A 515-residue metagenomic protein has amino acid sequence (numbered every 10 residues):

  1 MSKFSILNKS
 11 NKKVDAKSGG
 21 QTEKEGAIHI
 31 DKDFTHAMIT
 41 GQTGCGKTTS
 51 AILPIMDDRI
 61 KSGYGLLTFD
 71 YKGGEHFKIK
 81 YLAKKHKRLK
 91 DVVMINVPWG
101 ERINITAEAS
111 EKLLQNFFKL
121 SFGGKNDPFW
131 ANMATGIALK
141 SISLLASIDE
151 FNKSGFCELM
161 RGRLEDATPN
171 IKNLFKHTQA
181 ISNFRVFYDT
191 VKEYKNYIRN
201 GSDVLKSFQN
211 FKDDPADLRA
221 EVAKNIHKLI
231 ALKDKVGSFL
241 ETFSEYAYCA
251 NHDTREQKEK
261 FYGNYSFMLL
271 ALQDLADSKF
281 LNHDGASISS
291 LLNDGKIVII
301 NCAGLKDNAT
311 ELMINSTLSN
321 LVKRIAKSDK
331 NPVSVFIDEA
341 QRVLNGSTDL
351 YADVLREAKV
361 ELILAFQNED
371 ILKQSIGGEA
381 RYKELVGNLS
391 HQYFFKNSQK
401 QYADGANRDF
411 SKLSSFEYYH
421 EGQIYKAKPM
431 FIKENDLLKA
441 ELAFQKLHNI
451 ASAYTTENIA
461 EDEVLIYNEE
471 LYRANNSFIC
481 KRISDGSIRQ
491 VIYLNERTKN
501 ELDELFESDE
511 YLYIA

Functional and structural regions predicted by a protein language model:
S2-S5, S10-K24, I28-V360, D404 (+2 more regions): P-loop NTPase motor domains
A352-R482, D509: Conserved ATP-driven motor cores of ASCE-family P-loop NTPases powering translocation/secretion/packaging/pilus
